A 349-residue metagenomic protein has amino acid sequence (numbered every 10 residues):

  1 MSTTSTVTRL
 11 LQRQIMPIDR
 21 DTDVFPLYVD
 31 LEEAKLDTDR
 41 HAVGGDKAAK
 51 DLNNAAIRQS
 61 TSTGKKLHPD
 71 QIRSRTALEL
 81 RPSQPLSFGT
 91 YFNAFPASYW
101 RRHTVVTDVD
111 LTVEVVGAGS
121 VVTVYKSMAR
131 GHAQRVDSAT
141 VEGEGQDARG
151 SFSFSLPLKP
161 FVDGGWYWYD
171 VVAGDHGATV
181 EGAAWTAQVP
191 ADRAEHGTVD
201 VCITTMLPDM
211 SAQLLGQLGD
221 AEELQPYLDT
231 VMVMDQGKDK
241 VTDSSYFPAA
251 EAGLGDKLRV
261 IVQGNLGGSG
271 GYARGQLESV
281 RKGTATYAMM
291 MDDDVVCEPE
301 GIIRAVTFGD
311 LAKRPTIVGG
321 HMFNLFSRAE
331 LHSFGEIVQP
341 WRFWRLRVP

Functional and structural regions predicted by a protein language model:
M1-D110: Long, charged/polar, low-complexity intrinsically disordered N-terminal extensions that precede catalytic
Q59, D70-S74, L78-L80, F88-A118 (+2 more regions): N-proximal low-complexity "stem/linker" segments adjacent to membrane-targeting elements
L218-I261: Acidic donor-binding segment of Leloir-type glycosyltransferases
A252-G255, G267-S269, F343-P349: Active-site-adjacent "gating/activation" loops or surface patches in catalytic cores
Q263-S279: Glycine-rich, basic loop-to-helix element that forms the pyrophosphate-binding segment of sugar-nucleotide handling
S279-A285, A312: Glycine-rich phosphate-binding loop signature in dinucleotide/nucleotide-binding domains
G283-V296: Short beta-strand-to-loop acidic/aromatic patch adjacent to the donor-nucleotide binding site
V296-L346: Conserved donor NDP-sugar-binding/catalytic core segment of glycosyltransferases
